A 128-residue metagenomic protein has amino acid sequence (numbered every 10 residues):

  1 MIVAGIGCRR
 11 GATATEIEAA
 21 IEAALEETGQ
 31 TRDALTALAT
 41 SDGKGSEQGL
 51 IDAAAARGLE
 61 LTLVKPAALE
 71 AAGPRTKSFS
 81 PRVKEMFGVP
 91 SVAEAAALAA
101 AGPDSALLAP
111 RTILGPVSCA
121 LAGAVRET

Functional and structural regions predicted by a protein language model:
M1-A4, T36-A37, L61-T62, S105-L108 (+1 more regions): Structural motif
M1-T36, T40-D42, A122-A124, T128: Conserved mixed alpha/beta catalytic, RNA-binding, or beta-rich assembly cores of soluble enzyme, regulatory
A20-E22, F87-S91, A100-D104: Short amphipathic alpha-helical surface micro-motifs
A23, D52, E94-L98: Alpha-helical scaffold segments in soluble metabolic enzymes
A24-T28, S41, R57-E60, L98 (+1 more regions): Change "in soluble alpha/beta enzymes" to "in soluble alpha/beta proteins
T31, S41, S46-V92: Long, charge-dense
E94-A97, A101-T128: C-terminal edge-of-domain segments
